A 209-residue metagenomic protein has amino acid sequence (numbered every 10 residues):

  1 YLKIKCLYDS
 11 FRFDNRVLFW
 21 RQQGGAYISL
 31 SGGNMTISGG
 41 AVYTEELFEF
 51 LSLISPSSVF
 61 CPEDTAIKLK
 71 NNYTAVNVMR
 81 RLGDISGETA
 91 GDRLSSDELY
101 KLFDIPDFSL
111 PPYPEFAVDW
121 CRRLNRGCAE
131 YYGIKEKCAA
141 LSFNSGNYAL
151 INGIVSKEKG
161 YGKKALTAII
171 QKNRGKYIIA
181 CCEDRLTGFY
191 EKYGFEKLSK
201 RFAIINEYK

Functional and structural regions predicted by a protein language model:
Y1-K5, V78-F116: Short amphipathic alpha-helix that is part of the acyltransferase structural core
Y1-R16, F108-E130: Active-site rim helix/loop that mediates acceptor-substrate recognition in acyltransferases
L2-S58, K135-G153: Conserved donor-binding loop and adjoining core beta-sheet/short helix segment in diverse acyl/aminoacyl transferases
W20-R21, F48-I54, L69-K70, Y100-F108 (+2 more regions): Alpha-helix C-terminal capping segments
L30-R93, K200-E207: Acyl-donor-binding surface of acyltransferase catalytic domains
Y43-F50, G153-R174, G188, K192: Conserved acetyl-CoA-binding loop-helix of GNAT-fold acetyltransferases
F60-A66, I178-E191, E196-K209: Conserved beta-strand-loop-alpha-helix junction that forms the acyl-donor binding cleft
C121-K157, Y161-I170: Structured core of small recognition/catalytic domains
